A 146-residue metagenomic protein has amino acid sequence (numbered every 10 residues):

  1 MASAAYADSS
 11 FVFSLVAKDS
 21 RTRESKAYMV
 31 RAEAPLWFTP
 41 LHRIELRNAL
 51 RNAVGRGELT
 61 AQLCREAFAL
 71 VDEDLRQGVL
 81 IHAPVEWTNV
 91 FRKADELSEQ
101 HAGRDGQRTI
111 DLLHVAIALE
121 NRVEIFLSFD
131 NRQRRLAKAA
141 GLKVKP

Functional and structural regions predicted by a protein language model:
M1-E45, A49, A53-E66, N131 (+1 more regions): Short, well-structured N-terminal submotif of metal-dependent ribonuclease cores
S3-A4, S25, L46, E58 (+4 more regions): Short, well-ordered helical secondary-structure segments
L41-E99: Active-site-proximal, substrate-binding regions of enzyme catalytic domains and RNA-binding/basic surfaces
G78-N131, R135: Active-site neighborhoods of divalent-metal-dependent phosphate/nucleic-acid chemistry enzymes
K143-P146: Short hydrophobic/aromatic-enriched beta-strand-loop microsegments
